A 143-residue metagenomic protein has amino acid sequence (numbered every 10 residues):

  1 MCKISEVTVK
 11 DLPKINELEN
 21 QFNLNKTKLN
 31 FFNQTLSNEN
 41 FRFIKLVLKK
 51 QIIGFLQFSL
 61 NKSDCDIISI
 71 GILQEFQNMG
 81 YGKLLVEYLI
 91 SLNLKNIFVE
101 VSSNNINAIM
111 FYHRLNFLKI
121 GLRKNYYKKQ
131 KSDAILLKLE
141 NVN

Functional and structural regions predicted by a protein language model:
C2-I4: Extreme N-terminal starter segment of soluble prokaryotic enzymes
E6-E75, V86-Y88, L92, E140-V142: Acetyl-CoA-dependent GNAT
F55, I120-L122: Residue-level detector of high-confidence beta-strand sites
S69-G71, F98-E100, L136: Short aromatic/hydrophobic contact patches that present stacked aromatics for nucleic-acid/ligand binding
I72-Q74, N78-S91, I106-R114: Conserved acetyl-CoA-binding loop-helix of GNAT-fold acetyltransferases
L92-S103: Conserved GNAT acetyl-CoA-binding A-motif
S102-I106, N125-N143: C-terminal "cap" of GNAT-fold acetyltransferases
Y112, F117, L137: Conserved active-site tyrosine of GNAT-family acetyltransferases
